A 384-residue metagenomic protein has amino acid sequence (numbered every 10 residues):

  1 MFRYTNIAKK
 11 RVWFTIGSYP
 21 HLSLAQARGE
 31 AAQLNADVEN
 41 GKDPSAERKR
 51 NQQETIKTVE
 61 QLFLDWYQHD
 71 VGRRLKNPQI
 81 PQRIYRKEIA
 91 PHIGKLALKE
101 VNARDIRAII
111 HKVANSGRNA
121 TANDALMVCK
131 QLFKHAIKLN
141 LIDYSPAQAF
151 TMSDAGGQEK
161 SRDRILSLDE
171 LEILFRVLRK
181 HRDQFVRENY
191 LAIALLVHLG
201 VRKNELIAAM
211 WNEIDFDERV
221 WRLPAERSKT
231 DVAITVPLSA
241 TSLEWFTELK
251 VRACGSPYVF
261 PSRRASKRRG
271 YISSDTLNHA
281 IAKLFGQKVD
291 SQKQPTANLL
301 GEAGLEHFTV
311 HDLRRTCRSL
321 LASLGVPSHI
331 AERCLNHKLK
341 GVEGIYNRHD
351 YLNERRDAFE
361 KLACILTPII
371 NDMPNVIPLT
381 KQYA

Functional and structural regions predicted by a protein language model:
Y4-N6, S167-E172, E218, P237-L305 (+1 more regions): Active-site/catalytic core of tyrosine-dependent DNA strand-transfer enzymes
A32-N40, I84, E88, L96-H111 (+2 more regions): N-terminal DNA-binding recognition helix of tyrosine site-specific recombinases/integrases
S45-K57, G94-K95, K99-E100, R107-N115 (+3 more regions): Flexible interdomain linker/hinge and immediately adjacent N-terminus of the catalytic tyrosine-recombinase domain
I56-R86: Short, aromatic/basic-rich helix-turn unit that serves as a nucleic-acid recognition element
R73, N115-V128, K138-K203, I207-A208 (+5 more regions): Basic, Lys/Arg- and aromatic-enriched nucleic-acid-binding interface segment
G157, I165, R222-D231, S266 (+1 more regions): Catalytic-site neighborhood detector that most strongly recognizes the C-terminal catalytic loop/helix of tyrosine
R176-N189, V236, V251-Y258, N278-R333 (+1 more regions): Short, basic (Lys/Arg/His-rich) helix/loop patches that form interaction surfaces in the mid-to-C-terminal regions
N212-V220, E306-H307, L324-Y346, P368-P374 (+2 more regions): Short, polar N-cap/turn motifs at the start of nucleic acid-interacting alpha helices
